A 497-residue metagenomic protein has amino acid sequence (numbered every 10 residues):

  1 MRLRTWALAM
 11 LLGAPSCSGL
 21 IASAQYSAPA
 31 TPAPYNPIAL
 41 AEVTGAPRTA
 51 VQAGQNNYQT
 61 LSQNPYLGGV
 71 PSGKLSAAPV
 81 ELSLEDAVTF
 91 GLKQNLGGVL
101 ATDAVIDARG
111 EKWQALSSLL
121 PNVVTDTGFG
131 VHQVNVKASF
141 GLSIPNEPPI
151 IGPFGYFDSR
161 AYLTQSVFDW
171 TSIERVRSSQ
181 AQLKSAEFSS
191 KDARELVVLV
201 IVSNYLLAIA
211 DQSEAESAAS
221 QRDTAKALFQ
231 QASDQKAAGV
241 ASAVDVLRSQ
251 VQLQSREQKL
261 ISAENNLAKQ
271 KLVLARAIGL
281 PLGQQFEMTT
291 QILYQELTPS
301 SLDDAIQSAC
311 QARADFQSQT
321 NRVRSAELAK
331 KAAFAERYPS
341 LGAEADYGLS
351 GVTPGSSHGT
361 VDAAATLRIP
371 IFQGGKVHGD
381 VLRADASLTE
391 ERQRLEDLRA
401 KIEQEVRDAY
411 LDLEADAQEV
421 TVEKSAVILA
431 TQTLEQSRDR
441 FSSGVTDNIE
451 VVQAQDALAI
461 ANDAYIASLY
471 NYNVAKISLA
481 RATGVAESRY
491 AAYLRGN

Functional and structural regions predicted by a protein language model:
R2-A7, L20-V51, Q133, L282 (+2 more regions): Acidic, low-complexity, intrinsically disordered peripheral segments
A9-G19: Bacterial N-terminal signal peptides
T60-F90: Regulatory alphaC helix of protein kinase catalytic domains
V80-S83, N122-A193, L302-D304, S308 (+3 more regions): Small/polar-residue-enriched beta-strand and adjacent coil segments characteristic of outer-membrane beta-barrel
S83, D107, Y156-D158, S203 (+5 more regions): Transmembrane beta-barrel architecture of outer-membrane proteins
V88-L92, N146-E147, A241, D245-Q252 (+2 more regions): Amphipathic alpha-helical coiled-coil scaffold segments and their short linker/junction regions
L100-A115, A193, V197-A218, A227-F229 (+6 more regions): Amphipathic alpha-helical coiled-coil segments
R194-S308, D412, D416, A457-L458: Periplasmic alpha-helical coiled-coil/stalk elements that build and connect Gram-negative outer-membrane
